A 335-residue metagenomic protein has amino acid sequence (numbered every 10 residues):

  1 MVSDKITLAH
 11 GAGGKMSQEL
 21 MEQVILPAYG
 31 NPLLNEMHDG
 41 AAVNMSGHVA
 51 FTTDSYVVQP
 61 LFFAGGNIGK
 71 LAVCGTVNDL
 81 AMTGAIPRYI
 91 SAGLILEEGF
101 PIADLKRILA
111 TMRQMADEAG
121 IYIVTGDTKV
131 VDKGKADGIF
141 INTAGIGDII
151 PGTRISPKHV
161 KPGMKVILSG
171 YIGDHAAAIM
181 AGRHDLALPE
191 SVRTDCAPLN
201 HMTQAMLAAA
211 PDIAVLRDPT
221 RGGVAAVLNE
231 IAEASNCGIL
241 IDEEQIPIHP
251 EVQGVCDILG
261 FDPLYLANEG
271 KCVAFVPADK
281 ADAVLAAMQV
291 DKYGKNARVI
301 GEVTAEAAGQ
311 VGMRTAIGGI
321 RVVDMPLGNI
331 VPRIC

Functional and structural regions predicted by a protein language model:
M1-C335: Helix-biased detector of long, well-ordered alpha-helical tracts
